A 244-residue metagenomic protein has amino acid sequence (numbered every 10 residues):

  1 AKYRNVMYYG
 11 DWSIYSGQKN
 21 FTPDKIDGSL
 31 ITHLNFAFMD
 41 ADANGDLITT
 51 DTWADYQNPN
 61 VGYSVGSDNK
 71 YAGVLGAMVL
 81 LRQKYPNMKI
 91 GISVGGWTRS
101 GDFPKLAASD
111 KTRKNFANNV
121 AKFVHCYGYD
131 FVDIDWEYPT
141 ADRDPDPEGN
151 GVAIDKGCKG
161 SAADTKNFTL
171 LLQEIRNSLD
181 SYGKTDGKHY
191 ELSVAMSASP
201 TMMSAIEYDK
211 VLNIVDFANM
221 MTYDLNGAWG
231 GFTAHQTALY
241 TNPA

Functional and structural regions predicted by a protein language model:
A1-V124, G149-N150, K159: Glycan-recognition patch characteristic of GH18 chitinases/ENGases and related GlcNAc/peptidoglycan-binding proteins
T32, D130, D216: Receiver (REC) domain switch/active-site residues of two-component response regulators
L34, I92, I134, I175 (+1 more regions): Conserved, mostly hydrophobic/aromatic
A37, D130, D135-E137, M221-D224: Conserved residues at the C-terminal ends of beta-strands
D46-D68, P139-A244: Substrate-binding surface in catalytic domains of secreted glycosidases
V74-I90, C126-Y129, L171-K188, I214: A structural motif corresponding to the C-terminal end of an alpha-helix and its immediate exit/capping segment
L75-L81, F131-E137, A234-T237: Noncatalytic linker/hinge segments flanking ATPase motor cores
G91-W97, Y127-A141: Mobile, glycine-rich extracellular loop/lid and propeptide segments that shape or gate substrate/ligand access
